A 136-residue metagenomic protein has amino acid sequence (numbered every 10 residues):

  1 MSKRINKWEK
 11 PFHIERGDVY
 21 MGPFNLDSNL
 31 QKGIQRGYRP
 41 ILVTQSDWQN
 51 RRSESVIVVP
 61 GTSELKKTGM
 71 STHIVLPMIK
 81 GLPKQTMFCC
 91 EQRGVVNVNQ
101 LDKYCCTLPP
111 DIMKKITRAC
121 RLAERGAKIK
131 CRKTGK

Functional and structural regions predicted by a protein language model:
S2-N6, F12, P77-K136: C-terminal terminal-subdomain/extension
I5-E9, Y38-I41: Short acidic/polar alpha-helix capping motifs at helix-coil junctions
N25-N29: Short, charged beta-turn/beta-strand-edge "cap" motif at the junction between a beta-strand and an adjacent loop
L30-M78: Compact nucleic-acid interaction/catalytic patches
